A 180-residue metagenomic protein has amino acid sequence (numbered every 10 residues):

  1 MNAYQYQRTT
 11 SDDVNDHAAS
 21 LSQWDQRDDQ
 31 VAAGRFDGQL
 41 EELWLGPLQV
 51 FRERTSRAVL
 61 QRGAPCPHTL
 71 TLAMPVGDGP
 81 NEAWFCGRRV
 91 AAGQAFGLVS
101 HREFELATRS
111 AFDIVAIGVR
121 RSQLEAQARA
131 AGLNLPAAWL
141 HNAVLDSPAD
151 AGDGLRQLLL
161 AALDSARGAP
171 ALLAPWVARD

Functional and structural regions predicted by a protein language model:
M1-R35, E82-D180: Alpha-helical bundle regulatory/interaction domains
Q5-R8, V31-W44, L48-P65: Conserved short histidine dyad/triad with adjacent acidic residue
L40-V50, L72, I117-V119, L124 (+1 more regions): Generic hydrophobic secondary-structure signal
E42, R62-M74, R88, A95-G97 (+1 more regions): His/acidic/aromatic-lined binding-pocket segments of jelly-roll/cupin-type domains and related regulatory beta-sandwich
G46-L48, T55-A83, R121: Glycine- and acidic-residue-biased ligand/ion/polar-headgroup-sensing regions
